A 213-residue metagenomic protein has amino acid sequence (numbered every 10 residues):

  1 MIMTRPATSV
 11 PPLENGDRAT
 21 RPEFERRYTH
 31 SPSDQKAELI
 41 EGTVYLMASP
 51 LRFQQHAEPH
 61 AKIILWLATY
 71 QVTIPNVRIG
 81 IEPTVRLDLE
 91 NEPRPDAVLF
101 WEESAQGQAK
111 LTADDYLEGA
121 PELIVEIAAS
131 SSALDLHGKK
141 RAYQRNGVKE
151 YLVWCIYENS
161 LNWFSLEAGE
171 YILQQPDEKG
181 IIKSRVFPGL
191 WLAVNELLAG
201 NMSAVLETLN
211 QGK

Functional and structural regions predicted by a protein language model:
M1-K213: Gly/Pro/Ser/Thr-rich low-complexity, intrinsically disordered segments predominantly at protein N-termini
